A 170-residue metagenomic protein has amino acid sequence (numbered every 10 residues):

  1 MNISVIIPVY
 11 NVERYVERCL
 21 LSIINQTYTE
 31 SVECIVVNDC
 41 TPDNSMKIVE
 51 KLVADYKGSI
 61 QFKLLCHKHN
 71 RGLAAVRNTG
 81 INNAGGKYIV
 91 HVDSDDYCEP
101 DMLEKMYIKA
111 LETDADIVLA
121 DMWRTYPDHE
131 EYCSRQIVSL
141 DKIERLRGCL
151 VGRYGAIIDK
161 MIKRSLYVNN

Functional and structural regions predicted by a protein language model:
M1-N170: Nucleotide-sugar donor-binding/catalytic module of glycosyltransferases that assemble extracellular/cell-envelope
